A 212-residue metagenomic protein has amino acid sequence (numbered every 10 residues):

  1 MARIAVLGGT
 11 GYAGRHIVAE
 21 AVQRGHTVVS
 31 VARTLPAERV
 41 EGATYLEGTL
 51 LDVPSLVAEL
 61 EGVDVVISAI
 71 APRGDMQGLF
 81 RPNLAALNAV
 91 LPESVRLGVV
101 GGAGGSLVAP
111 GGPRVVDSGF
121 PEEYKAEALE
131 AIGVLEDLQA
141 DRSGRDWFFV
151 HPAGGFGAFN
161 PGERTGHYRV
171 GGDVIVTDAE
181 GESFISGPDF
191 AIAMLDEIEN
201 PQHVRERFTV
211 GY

Functional and structural regions predicted by a protein language model:
A2-R24: N-terminal Rossmann NAD(P)H-binding glycine-rich loop of SDR-like oxidoreductase domains
T10, T34, A103: Residues in the short beta-alpha loop(s) of Rossmann-like NAD(P)-binding domains
V29, A85-A126, A140: Conserved Rossmann-fold NAD(P)-dependent oxidoreductase catalytic core, especially the SDR/UDP-sugar
S30, P36-S94: NAD(P)H-binding glycine-rich loop region in Rossmannoid oxidoreductase-like domains and their noncatalytic homologs
E130, G181-D196, E206: Substrate-positioning beta->alpha
E136-A158: Conserved beta-loop-beta element that borders a ligand/cofactor-binding pocket
S143-G144, G157-G166, E197-E206: Glycine/proline-rich active-site loop of Rossmann-fold NAD(P)-dependent oxidoreductases
Y168-I185: A conserved pocket-lining segment of Rossmann-fold NAD(P)-dependent short-chain dehydrogenase/reductase
